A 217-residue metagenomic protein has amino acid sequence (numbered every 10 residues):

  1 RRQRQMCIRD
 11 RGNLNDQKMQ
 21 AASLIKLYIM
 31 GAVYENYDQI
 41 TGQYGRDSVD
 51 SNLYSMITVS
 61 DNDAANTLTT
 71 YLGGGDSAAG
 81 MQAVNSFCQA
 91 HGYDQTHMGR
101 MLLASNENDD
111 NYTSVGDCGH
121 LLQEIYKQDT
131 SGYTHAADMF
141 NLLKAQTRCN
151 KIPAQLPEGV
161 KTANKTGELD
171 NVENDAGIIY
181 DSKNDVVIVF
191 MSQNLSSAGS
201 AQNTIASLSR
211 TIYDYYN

Functional and structural regions predicted by a protein language model:
R2, M56-D61, L68-L72, G92 (+5 more regions): Active-site-proximal beta-strand/loop segments in catalytic clefts of secreted hydrolases
Q3-I8: Short, small-residue-biased leader/transition segments that mark boundaries at the very start of proteins
R9, K18-Q20, N62-A64, G74-G75 (+5 more regions): Solvent-exposed loop/turn segments at secondary-structure junctions within structured extracellular/periplasmic domains
Q17-G42, M56, I188: Active-site SXXK
K18, Q123-R148, N171-N217: Structured C-terminal helix/loop/strand segments within mature extracytoplasmic catalytic/sensor domains
Q39-V84, H91: Conserved catalytic neighborhood of penicillin-recognizing serine enzymes
T69-T130: Mid-domain, small-residue-enriched loop/turn segments at the edges of structured enzyme/sensor domains
N108-E168: A conserved catalytic-loop motif detector
